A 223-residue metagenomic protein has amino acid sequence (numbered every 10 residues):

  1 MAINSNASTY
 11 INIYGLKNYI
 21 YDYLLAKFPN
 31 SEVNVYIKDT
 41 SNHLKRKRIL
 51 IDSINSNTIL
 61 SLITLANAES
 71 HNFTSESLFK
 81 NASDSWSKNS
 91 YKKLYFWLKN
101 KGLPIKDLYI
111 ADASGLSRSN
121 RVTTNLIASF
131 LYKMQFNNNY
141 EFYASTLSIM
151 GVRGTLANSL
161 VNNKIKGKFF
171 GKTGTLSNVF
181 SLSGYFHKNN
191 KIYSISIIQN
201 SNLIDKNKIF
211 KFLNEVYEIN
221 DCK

Functional and structural regions predicted by a protein language model:
M1-F142: A small/polar active-site loop signature that marks catalytic segments
K106-K223: C-terminal soluble interaction/assembly domains
